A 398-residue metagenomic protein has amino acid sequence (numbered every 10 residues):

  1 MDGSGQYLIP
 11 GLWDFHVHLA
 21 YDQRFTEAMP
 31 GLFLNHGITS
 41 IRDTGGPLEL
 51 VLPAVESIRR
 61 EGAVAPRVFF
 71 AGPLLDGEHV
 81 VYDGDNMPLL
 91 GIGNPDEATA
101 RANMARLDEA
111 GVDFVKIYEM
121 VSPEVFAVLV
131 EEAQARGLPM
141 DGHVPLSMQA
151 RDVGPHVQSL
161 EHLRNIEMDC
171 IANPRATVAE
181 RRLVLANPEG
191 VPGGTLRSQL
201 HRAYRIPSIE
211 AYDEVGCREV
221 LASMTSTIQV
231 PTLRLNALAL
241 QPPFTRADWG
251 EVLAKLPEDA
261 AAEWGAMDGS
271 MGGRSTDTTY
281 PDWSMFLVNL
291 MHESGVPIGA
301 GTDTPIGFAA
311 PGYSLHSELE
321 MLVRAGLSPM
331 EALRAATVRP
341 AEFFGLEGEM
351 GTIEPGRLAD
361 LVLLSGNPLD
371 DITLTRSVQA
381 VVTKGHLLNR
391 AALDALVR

Functional and structural regions predicted by a protein language model:
M1-E27, G31-L34, T39: Replace "His-x-His-based motif
G5, W13-H16, G37, V68 (+11 more regions): Divalent metal-coordination and catalytic microenvironments
W13-R24, D83-T99: Active-site mouth loops of central-metabolism enzymes
T26-E27, L50-R59, T302: Metal-dependent catalytic neighborhoods of phosphoester/phosphodiester hydrolases
M29-V51, A65-P73, E109-V121, V130 (+5 more regions): Divalent metal-dependent hydrolysis catalytic cores, especially in the metallo-beta-lactamase
V64-L89: Metal-cofactor-binding active-site regions of metalloenzymes
N103-I117, V121, I166, C170-A325: Active-site neighborhoods of metal-dependent hydrolases
A310, S328-L333, E342-V378: Acidic, glycine-enriched loop/beta-strand segments at the rims of small-molecule binding/catalytic pockets
